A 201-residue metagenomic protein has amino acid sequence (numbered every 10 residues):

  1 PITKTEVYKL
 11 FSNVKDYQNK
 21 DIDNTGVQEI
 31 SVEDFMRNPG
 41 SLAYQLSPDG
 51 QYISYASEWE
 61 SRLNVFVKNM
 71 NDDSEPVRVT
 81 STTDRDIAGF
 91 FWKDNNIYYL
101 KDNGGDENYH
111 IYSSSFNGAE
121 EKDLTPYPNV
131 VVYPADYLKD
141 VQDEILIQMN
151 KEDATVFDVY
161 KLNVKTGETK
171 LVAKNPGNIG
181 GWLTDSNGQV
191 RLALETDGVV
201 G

Functional and structural regions predicted by a protein language model:
P1-T5, S12-D16: Bacterial Sec-dependent signal peptides at the C-terminal "C-region" and cleavage site
V14-S41, K68-D86, S115-V132, L162-G180: Multi-bladed beta-propeller domains
E33, L42-Q51, L63, V77: Short amphipathic alpha-helical segments
N38-A56, T82-K101, I111, P128-N150 (+4 more regions): Conserved beta-propeller blade repeats
Q51, L63, S74, A119 (+1 more regions): Glycine-centered loop/turn positions within well-structured domains that cap or flank conserved ligand/cofactor-binding
S61-F66, D106-Y112, A154-Y160, V199-G201: Structural motif
R62-L63, S74-P76, D86-G89, G105-N108: Short active-site-adjacent helix-start/loop capping segments
G105, G118, D153-A154, T166: Short flexible coil/turn linkers enriched for glycine and charged/polar residues that connect secondary-structure
